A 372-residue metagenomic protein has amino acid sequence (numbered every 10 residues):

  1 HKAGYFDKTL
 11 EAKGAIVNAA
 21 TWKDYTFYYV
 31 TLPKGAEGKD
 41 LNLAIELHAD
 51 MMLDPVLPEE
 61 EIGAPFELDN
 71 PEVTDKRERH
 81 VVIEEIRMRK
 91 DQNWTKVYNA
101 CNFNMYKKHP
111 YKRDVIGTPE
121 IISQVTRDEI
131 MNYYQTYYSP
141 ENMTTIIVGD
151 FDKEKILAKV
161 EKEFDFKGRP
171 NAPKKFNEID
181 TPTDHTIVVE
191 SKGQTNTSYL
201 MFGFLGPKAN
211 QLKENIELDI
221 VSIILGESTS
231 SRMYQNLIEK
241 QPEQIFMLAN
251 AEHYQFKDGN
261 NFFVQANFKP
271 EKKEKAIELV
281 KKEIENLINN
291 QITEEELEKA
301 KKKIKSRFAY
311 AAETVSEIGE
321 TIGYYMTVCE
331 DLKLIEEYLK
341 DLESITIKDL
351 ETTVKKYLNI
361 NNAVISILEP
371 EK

Functional and structural regions predicted by a protein language model:
H1-L10, F202, L212-L225, Y234-L237: Active/ligand-binding-proximal structured segments within catalytic/core domains that scaffold catalytic residues
Y5-Y133, K282, L297-S316: Acidic/histidine-enriched segments that form metal/cofactor-coordinating and catalytic pocket/exosite environments
L10, Y28, H48, V82 (+11 more regions): Buried hydrophobic packing residues in well-ordered domains
I16, M201-L205, L225-N267: A structural supersecondary motif
G38, N99-M143, K175-I179, K208-N210 (+2 more regions): Histidine-acidic residue clusters that define the catalytic metal-binding segment of zinc metallopeptidase domains
E67, V73-T74, R79, R127-E163 (+1 more regions): Non-catalytic, conformational "gating/processing" segments within enzyme and secreted inhibitor domains
K107, V115, E120, S139-A209 (+2 more regions): An aromatic/glycine/proline-enriched structural segment found at the starts of mature extracellular/organellar domains
T144-I147, Q291, E295-K372: C-terminal regions of mature proteins
